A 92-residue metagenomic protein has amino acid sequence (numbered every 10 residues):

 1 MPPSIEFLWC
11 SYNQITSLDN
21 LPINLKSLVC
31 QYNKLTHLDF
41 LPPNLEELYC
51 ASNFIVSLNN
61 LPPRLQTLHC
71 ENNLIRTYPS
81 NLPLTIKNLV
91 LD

Functional and structural regions predicted by a protein language model:
M1, L18-L21, L38-L41, L58-L61 (+1 more regions): Canonical leucine-rich repeat
E6-C10, K26-C30, E46-C50, Q66-C70 (+1 more regions): Conserved hydrophobic beta-strand positions in leucine-rich repeat
F7-W9, T16, T36, V56 (+2 more regions): Catalytic phosphate/metal-binding cores of nucleic-acid and nucleotide-processing enzymes, i.e., regions that mediate
